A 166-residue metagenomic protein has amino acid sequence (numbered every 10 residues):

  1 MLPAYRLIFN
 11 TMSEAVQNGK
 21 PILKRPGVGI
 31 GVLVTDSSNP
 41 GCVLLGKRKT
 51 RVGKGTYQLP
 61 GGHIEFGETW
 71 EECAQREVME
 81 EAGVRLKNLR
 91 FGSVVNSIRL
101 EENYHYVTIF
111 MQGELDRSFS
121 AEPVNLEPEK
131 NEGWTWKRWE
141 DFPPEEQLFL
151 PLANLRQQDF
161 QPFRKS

Functional and structural regions predicted by a protein language model:
M1-N10: N-terminal mitochondrial targeting presequence
V16-V43, V94, I109-E114: Conserved N-terminal beta-strand and adjoining loop/helix that marks the start of the Nudix/MutT-like hydrolase domain
R25-G29, K54, L59, L86 (+1 more regions): Short connector loops at helix/strand junctions that flank enzyme active sites, especially segments positioning acidic
P40-E80: Conserved Nudix-box catalytic region and its N-terminal flanking loop in Nudix hydrolases and closely related
T50-V52, V94-S97: Short active-site-proximal "capping" loops at secondary-structure junctions
I64-K87, V95-P151: Unchanged
L152-S166: Charged phosphate-binding loop/patch that engages nucleotide di/tri-phosphates or the phosphate backbone of nucleic
